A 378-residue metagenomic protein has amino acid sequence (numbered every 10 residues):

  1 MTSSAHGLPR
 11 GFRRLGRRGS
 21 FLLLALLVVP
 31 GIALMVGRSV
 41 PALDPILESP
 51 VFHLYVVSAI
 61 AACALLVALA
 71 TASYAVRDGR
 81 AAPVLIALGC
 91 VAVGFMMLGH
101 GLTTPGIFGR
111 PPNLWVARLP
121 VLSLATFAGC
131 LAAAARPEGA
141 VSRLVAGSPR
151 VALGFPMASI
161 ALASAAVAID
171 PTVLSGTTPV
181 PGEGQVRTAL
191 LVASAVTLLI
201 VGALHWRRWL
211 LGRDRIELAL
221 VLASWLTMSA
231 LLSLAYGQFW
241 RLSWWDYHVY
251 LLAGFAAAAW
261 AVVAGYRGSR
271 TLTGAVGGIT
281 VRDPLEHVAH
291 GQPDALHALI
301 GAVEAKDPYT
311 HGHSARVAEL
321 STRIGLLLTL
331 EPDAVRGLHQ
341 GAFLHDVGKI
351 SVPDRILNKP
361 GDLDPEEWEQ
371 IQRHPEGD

Functional and structural regions predicted by a protein language model:
M1-L15: Short, Lys/Arg-rich, polar N-terminal cytosolic tail immediately upstream of the first transmembrane signal-anchor
R17-A25, D78-C90, A146-P156, L211-A223: Membrane-interfacial loop-to-transmembrane alpha-helix junctions, especially the N-terminal start
R17-V28, I46-A140, L242-F255: Individual alpha-helical transmembrane segments in multi-pass integral membrane proteins
L22-A42: Alpha-helical transmembrane segments of multi-pass membrane proteins
P30-M35, A92-G99, I160-A168, S224-L234: Aromatic-anchored segments of alpha-helical transmembrane domains
A59-I60, A166-D283: Interfacial "cap-and-anchor" motif at the non-cytosolic start of specific transmembrane alpha-helices
D283-D294: Short, charged amphipathic alpha-helical "coupling" segments at sensory-output junctions in signaling proteins
A298-D378: Metal-dependent catalytic cores of enzymes that make or break cyclic nucleotides and related phosphoester linkages
